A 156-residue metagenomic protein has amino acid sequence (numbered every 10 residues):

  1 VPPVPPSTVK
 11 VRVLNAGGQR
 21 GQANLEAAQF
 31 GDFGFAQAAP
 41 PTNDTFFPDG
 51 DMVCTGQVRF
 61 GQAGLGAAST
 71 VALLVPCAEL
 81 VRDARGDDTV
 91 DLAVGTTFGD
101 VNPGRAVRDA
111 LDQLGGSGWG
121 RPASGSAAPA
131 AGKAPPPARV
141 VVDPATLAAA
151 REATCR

Functional and structural regions predicted by a protein language model:
V1-R156: Residue-level signal for protein termini and structural transition zones
